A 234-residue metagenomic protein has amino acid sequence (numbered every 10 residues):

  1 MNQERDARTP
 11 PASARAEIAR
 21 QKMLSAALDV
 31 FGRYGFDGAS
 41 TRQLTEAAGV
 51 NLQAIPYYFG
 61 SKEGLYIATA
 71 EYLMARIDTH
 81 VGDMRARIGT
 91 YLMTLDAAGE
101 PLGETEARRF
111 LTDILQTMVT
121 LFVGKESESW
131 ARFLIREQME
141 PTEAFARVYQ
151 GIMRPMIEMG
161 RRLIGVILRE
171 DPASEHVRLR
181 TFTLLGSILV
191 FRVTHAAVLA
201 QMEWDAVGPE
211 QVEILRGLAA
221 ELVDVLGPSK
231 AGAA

Functional and structural regions predicted by a protein language model:
M1-A7, R109, D113-K125, R154-L179 (+1 more regions): C-terminal peripheral helix-coil segments that are non-catalytic and often amphipathic
M1-I18, I88-M93, A233-A234: N-terminal intrinsically disordered/low-complexity leader segments
T9-P10, A26, G82: Basic helix-turn-helix/winged-helix DNA-binding cores and closely related short helical interaction motifs
A16, A70, A146-I157, V212 (+1 more regions): Amphipathic, non-transmembrane alpha-helical scaffold segments
A16, R20-L28: Short, leucine-enriched amphipathic alpha-helices that occur as contiguous helical runs
K22, V30, Y34-Y72: Helix-turn-helix
I67-F110: Amphipathic alpha-helical linker/stalk segments
T94-D96, P101-L102, K125-R147, H195-A200: Amphipathic alpha-helical segments used for helix-helix packing
